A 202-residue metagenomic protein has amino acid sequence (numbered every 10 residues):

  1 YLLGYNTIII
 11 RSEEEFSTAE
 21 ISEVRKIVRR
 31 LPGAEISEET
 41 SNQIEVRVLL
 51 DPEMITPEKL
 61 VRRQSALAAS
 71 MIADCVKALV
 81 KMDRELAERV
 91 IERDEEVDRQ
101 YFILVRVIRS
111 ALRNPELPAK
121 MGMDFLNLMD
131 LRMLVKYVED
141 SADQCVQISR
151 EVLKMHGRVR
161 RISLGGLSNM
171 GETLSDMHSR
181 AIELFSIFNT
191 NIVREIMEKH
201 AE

Functional and structural regions predicted by a protein language model:
Y1-E202: Cytosolic, long alpha-helical scaffolding segments
